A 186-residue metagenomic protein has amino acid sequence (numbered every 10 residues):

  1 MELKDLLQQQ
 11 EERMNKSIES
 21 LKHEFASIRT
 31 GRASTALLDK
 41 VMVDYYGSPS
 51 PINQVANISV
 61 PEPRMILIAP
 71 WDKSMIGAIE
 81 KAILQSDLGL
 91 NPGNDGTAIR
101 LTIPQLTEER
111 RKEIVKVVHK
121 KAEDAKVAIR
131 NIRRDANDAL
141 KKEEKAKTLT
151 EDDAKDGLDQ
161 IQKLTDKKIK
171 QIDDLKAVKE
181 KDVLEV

Functional and structural regions predicted by a protein language model:
E2-G77: A positional/architectural concept
Q9, S20, L37-K40, A78 (+6 more regions): Amphipathic alpha-helical interaction/coupling elements
H23, K81-G89, K120-D124, R134: Short, intrinsically disordered, mixed-charge
I28-Y46, S50-P61, G93-Q105, A136-E143 (+2 more regions): Glycine/charge-rich, flexible interdomain linkers and switch-proximal surface loops that mediate coupling
R64-P92, T97: Glycine-rich active-site/cofactor-binding loop and its immediate structural neighborhood
I99-V186: Positively charged, low-complexity, intrinsically disordered RNA-binding extensions
